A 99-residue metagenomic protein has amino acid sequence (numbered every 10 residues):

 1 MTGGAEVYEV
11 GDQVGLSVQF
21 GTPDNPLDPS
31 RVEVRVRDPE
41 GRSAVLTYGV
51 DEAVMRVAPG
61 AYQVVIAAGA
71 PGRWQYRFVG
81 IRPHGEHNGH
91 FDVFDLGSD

Functional and structural regions predicted by a protein language model:
M1-D99: Contiguous segments within soluble domain cores/interaction surfaces
